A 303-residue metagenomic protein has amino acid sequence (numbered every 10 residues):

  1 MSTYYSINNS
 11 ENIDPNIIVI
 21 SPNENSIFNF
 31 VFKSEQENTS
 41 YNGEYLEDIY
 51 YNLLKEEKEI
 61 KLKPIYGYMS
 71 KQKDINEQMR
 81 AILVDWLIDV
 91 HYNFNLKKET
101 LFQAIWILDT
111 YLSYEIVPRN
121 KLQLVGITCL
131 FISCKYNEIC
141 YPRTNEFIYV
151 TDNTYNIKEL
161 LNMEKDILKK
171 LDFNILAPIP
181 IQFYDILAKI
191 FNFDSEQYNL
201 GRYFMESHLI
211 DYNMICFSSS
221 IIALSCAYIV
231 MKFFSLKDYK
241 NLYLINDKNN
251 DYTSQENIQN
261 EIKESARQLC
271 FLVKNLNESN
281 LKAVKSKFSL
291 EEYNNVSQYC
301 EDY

Functional and structural regions predicted by a protein language model:
M1-Y303: Acidic, serine/threonine-rich low-complexity regulatory regions at protein termini of eukaryotic cell-cycle
